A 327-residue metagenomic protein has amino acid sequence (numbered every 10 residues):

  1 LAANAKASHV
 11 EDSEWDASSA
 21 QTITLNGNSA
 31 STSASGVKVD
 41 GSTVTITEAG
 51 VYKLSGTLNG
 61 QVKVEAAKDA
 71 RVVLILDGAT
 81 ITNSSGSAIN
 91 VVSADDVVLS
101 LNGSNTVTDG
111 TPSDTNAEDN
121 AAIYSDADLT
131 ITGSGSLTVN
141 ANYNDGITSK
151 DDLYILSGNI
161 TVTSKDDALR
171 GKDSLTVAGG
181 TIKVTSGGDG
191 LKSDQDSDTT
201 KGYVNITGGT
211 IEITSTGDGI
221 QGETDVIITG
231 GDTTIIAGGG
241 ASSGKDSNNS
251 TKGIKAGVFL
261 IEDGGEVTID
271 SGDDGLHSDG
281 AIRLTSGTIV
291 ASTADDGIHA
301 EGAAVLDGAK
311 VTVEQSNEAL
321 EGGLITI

Functional and structural regions predicted by a protein language model:
L1-I327: A composition-driven surface/loop motif
